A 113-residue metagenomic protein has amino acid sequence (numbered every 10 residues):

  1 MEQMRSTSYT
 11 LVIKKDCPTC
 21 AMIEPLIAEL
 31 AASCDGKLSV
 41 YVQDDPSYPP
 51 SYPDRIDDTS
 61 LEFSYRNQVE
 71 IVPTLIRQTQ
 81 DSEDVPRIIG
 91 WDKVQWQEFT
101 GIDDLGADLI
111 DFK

Functional and structural regions predicted by a protein language model:
M1-E2, I27-E29, D45, Y65-R66: Short, flexible, glycine/charge-rich loop motifs used to bind or transfer phosphoryl groups or to couple energy/partner
E2-A21, S39: Short active-site neighborhood of thiol/selenol oxidoreductases, capturing the structured segment around
M4-S6, C34, I71: Residue-level preference for short coil/turn positions at secondary-structure junctions
P18, P46-S47, E62, V94: Short alpha-helical
T19-D35: Typically the conserved alpha-helix immediately C-terminal to a functionally engaged Cys/Sec in thioredoxin-like
P25-I27, P53-D54, W91: Short, glycine/charged-enriched secondary-structure capping and boundary segments
D35-T59: Thiol-based oxidoreductase modules, predominantly thioredoxin-like and allied folds used for disulfide exchange
Y65-R66, E70-F112: Non-catalytic, surface beta->alpha helical segment in thiol-disulfide oxidoreductase systems
